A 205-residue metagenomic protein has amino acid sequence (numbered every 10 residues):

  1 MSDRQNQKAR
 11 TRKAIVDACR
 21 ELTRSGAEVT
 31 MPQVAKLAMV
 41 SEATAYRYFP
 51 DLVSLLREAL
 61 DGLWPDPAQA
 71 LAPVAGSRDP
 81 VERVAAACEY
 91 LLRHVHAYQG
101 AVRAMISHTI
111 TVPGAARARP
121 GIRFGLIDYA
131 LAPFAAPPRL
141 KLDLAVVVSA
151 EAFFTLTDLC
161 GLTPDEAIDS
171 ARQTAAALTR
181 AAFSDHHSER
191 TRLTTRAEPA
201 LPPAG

Functional and structural regions predicted by a protein language model:
M1-M39, V53-S54: Basic, helix-initiating cap at the start of DNA-binding domains
V16-R24, L92, H96, T157: Regular secondary-structure segments
E21-E28, K36-L37, R57-A87: Amphipathic alpha-helical linker/stalk segments
L22-T23, S54-L63, V102, T109 (+1 more regions): Alpha-helical DNA-contacting segments of helix-turn-helix folds
V40-F49: Short hydrophobic/aromatic patch on the recognition helix
Y48-F49, E58, S170: Residues in the recognition helix of alpha-helical DNA-binding motifs
E89, R93-I106, I110-D143, D169-R180: Amphipathic alpha-helical packing segments from all-alpha helical-bundle domains
A132-A176, A181-G205: Hydrophobic/aromatic-rich alpha-helical bundle segments in the mid-to-C-terminal region
